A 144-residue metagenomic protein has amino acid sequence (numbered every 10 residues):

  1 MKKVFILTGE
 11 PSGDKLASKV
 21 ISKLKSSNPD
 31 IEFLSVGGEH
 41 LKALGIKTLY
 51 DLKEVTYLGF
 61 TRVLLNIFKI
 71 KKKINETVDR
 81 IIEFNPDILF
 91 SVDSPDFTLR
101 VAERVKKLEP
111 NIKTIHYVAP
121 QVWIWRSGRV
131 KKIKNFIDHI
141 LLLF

Functional and structural regions predicted by a protein language model:
K3-F144: Active-site and donor-binding regions of nucleotide-sugar-utilizing enzymes
